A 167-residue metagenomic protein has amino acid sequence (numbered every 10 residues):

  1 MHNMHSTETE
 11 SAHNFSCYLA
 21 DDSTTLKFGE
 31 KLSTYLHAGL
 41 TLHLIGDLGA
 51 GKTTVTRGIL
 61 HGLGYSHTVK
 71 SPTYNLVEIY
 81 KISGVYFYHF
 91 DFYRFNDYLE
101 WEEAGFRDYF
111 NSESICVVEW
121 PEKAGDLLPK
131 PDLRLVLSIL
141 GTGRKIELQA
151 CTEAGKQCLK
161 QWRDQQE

Functional and structural regions predicted by a protein language model:
H2-F15, H61, N96-L99, R107-E167: Short phosphate-coordinating micro-motif centered on Lys-Gly-acidic
S33-A38: Phosphate-binding P-loop
L42-L44: Hydrophobic anchor at the beta1->P-loop junction of P-loop NTPases
L48: The conserved Walker
K52: Conserved lysine of the Walker
Y65-K81: Short beta-strand-centered segment that lines the nucleotide-binding/catalytic pocket of NTP-utilizing
Y88: Phosphate/ribose-recognition catalytic cores of enzymes acting on nucleotide-derived substrates
